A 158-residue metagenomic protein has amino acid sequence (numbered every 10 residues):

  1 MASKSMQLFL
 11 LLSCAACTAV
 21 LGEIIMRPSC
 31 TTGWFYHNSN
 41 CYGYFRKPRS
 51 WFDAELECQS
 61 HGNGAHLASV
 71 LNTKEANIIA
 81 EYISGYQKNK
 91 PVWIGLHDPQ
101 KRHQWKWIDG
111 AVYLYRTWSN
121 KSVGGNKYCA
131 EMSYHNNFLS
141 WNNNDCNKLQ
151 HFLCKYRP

Functional and structural regions predicted by a protein language model:
M1-P158: Extracellular, disulfide-bonded carbohydrate-recognition/adhesion ectodomains, dominated by C-type lectin-like domains
